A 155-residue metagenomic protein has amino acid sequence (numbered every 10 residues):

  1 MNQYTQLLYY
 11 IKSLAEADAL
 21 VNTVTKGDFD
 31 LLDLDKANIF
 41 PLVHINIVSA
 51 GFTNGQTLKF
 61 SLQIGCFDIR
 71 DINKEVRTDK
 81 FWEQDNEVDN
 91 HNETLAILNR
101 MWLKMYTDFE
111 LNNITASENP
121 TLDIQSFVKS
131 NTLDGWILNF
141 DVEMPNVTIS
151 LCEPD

Functional and structural regions predicted by a protein language model:
M1-A17, G55-L58, C66-L103: Extracellular/virion structural assembly segments
M1-T57, D108, C152-D155: Small/polar-rich, solvent-exposed N-terminal microdomains that initiate assembly or binding
T23, L42, E75-E83, E118: A generic structural signal for ordered alpha-helices
F29, F81-D85, F109: Extended hydrophobic/Leu-rich segments
K36-V43, V88-E143: Acidic-leaning, charged glycine-interspersed low-complexity segments
Q56-N73, N131-N146: Oligomerization/assembly interface segments of phage tail-like spikes and tubes
K74-T78, I149-D155: Short, charged, solvent-exposed linker or helix-capping segments at domain edges/interfaces that act as flexible hinges
